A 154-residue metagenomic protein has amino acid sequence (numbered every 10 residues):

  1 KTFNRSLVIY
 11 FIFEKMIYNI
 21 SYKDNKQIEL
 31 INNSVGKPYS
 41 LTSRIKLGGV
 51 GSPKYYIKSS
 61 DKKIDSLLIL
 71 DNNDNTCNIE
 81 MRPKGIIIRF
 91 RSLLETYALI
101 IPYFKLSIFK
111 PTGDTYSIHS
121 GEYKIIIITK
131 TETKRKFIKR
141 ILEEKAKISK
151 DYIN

Functional and structural regions predicted by a protein language model:
K1-K15: N-terminal amphipathic/basic-hydrophobic helices that include classical n-h-c signal peptides and signal-anchor
N4, N72, L94, P111 (+1 more regions): A generic structural signal for short, non-catalytic loop/turn and secondary-structure boundary residues
F11-F13, S59, R82, S120: Acidic surface patches and DE-rich sequence motifs
I17-K58, S107-N154: Acidic, Ser/Thr- and proline-rich intrinsically disordered linker/docking segments of eukaryotic scaffolds
R44, K62-D65, L94-I100: Short, mixed-charge, low-aromatic patches
G49-T76: Short, contiguous, helix-prone interaction/anchoring segments in small proteins
I57, I64, C77, K84-G85 (+1 more regions): A generic structural signal for ordered alpha-helices
D71-N73, N78, P83-K105: Phosphoinositide-binding peripheral membrane targeting modules
